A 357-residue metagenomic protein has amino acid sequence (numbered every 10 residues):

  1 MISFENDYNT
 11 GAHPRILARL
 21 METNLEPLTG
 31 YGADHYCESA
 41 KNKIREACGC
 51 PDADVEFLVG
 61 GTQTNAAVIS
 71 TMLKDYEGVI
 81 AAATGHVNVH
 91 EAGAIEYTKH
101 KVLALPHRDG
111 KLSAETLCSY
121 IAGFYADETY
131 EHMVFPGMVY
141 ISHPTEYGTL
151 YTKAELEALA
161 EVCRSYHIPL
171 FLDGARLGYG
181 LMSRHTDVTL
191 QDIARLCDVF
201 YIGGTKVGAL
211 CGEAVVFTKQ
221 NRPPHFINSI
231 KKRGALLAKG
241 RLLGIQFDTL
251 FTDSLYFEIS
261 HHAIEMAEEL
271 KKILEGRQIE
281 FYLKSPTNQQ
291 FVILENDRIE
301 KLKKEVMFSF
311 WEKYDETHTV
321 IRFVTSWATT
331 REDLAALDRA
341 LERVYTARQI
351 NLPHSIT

Functional and structural regions predicted by a protein language model:
H13-G61, A83-N88, A94, P353-I356: Conserved N-terminal alpha-helix of the aminotransferase class I/II PLP-enzyme fold
T71-V89, C118: Conserved PLP-anchoring active-site segment centered on the Schiff-base-forming lysine
K74-Y76, E268-E269, L274-T357: Conserved C-terminal alpha-helix-loop-beta "cap" of PLP-dependent enzymes that closes/shapes the active-site mouth
K99-P144, Y151-A158: PLP-dependent aminotransferase-class I/II
V102-L103, L170-L172, F281, F308: Hydrophobic beta-strand scaffold residues
R108, F135, S142, L150 (+1 more regions): Active-site C-terminal subdomain of aminotransferase-like
Y151-S183: Catalytic PLP-binding core of fold-type I/II PLP enzymes
